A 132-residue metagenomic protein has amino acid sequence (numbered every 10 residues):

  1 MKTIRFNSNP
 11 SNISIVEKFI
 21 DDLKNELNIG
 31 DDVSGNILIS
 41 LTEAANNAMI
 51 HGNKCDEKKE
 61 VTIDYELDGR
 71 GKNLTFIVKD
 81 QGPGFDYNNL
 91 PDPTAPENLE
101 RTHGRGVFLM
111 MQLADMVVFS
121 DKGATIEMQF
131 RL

Functional and structural regions predicted by a protein language model:
M1-K2, M49-L132: Conserved beta-strand-loop-beta-strand hairpin that lines the nucleotide-binding pocket of ATP/GTP-utilizing enzymes
I4-N9: HAMP-domain connector/hinge
N12: Extreme N-terminal segment that seeds HTH/winged-HTH DNA-binding domains in transcriptional regulators
I20-T42, L99-R101: Conserved short strand/loop->alpha-helix "switch" segment adjacent to the catalytic nucleotide/phosphoryl-transfer site
A44, A48: Hydrophobic residues in the alpha-helical elements that line and stabilize the ATP-binding pocket of the HATPase_c
